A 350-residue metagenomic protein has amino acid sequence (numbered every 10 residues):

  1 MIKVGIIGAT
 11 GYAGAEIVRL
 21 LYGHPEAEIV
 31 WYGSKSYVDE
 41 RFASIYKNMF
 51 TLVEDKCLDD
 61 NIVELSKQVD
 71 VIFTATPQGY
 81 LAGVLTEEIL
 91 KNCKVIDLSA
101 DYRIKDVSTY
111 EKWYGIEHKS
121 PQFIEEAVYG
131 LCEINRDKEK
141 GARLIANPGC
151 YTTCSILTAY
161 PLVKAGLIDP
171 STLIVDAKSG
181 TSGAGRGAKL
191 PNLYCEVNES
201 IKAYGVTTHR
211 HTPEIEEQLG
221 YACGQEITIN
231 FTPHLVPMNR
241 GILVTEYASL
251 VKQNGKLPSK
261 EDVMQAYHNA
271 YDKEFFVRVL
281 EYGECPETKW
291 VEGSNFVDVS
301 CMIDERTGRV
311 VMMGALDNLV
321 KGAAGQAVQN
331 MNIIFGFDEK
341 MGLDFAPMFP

Functional and structural regions predicted by a protein language model:
M1-E199, Y204-V206, M302-E305, A346-P350: N-terminal Rossmann-like NAD(P) cofactor-binding subdomain of oxidoreductases, focused on the glycine-rich
K3-I6, A146, T245-Y247, M312-A315: Short glycine-rich or small-residue beta-strand-to-loop segments that form or flank ligand, phosphate, metal/Fe-S
Y12, E126, T153-L157, V206-E214 (+5 more regions): Conserved active-site and cofactor/substrate-binding residues in soluble primary-metabolism enzymes
V18, I156-V163, T212-E216, M264 (+3 more regions): Predominant activation on well-ordered alpha-helical scaffold segments within soluble catalytic domains
G23, Y221, I333-F337: Short, well-ordered loop/turn and helix-capping segments at boundaries between secondary-structure elements and domains
E26-Q68, S171-T172, D176-A177, T181-M312: C-terminal substrate-binding/catalytic lobe of Rossmann-fold NAD(P)-dependent oxidoreductases
P161-A165, S249, I333-F337: Active-site catalytic microenvironments for nucleophilic, acid-base chemistry
F296-P350: NAD(P)-dependent Rossmann-like dehydrogenase/reductase catalytic/cofactor-binding core
